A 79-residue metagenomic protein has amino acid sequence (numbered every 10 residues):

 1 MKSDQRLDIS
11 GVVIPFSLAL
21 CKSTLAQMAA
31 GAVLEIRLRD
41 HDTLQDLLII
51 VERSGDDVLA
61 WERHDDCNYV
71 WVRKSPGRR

Functional and structural regions predicted by a protein language model:
M1-I9: Right-handed parallel beta-helix/beta-solenoid
Q5, L34, N68-V70: Conserved beta-strand core positions
D8-E62: Amphipathic, hydrophobic secondary-structure cores in small proteins
L59-R79: C-terminal edge-of-domain segments
